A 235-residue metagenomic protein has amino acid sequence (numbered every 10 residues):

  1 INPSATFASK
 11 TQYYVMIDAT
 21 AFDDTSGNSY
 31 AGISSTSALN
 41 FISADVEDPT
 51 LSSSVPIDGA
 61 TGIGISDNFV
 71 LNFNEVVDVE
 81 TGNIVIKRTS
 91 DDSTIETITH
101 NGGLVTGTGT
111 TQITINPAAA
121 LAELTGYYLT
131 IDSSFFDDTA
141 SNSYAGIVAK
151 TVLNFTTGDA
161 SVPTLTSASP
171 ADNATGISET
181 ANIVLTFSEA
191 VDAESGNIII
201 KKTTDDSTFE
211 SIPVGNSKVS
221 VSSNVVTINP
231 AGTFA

Functional and structural regions predicted by a protein language model:
I1, G107-I115, V221-I228: Aromatic sugar-binding surface patches on proteins that engage polysaccharides or sugar-phosphate polymers
N2, F209-V214, S223-A235: Short, intrinsically disordered, charge-balanced linker/junction segments flanking boundaries in proteins
N2, N28, N40, N68 (+10 more regions): Asparagine/serine/threonine-enriched low-complexity, disordered tracts, especially those forming N-linked glycosylation
A5-T11, A119-T125, G232-A235: Surface-exposed, short loops/turns at beta-strand junctions within beta-sandwich domains
F7-S9, D18-G62, V85, T94 (+5 more regions): Acidic, Ser/Thr/Gly/Pro-rich low-complexity segments and short DxT(G/T)-type signature motifs
T11-M16, F73, T125-I131, F187: Short beta-strand segments enriched for Tyr within beta-sheet-rich domains, predominantly fibronectin type III
Q12, T36-A38, S66-V70, T110-Q112 (+4 more regions): Intrinsic-disorder/low-complexity, polar/charged segments enriched in Ser/Thr/Lys/Arg/Asp/Glu/Gln
T20-D23, I65-V105, S134-D137, E179-V219: Short, surface-exposed alpha-helix to beta-strand junction/turn motifs within ectodomains of secreted and cell-envelope
